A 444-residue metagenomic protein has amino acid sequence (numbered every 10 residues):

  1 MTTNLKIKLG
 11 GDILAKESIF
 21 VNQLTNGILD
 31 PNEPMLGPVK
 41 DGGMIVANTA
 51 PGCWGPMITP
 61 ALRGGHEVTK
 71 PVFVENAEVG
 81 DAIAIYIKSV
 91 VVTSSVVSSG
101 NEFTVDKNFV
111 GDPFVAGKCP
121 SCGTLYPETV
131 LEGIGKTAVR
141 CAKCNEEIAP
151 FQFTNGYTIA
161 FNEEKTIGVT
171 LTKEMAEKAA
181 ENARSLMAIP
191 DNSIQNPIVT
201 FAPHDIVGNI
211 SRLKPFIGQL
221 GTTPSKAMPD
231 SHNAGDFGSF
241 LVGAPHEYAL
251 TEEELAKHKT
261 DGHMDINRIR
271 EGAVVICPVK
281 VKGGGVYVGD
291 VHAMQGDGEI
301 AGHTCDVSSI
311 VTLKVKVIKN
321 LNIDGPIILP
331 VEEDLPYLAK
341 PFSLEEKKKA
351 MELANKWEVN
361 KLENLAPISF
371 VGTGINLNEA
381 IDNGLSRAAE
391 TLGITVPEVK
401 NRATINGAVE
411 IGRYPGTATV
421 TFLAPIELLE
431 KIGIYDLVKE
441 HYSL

Functional and structural regions predicted by a protein language model:
T2-N267, P278, K282, A339-F342 (+2 more regions): N-terminal, charged/glycine-rich beta-strand/loop interface patches
N48, I276, K314-I318: Residues in well-ordered beta-strands of folded domains
E252, K282-P367: Redox cofactor-anchoring modules in respiratory/redox and cofactor-processing assemblies
R270: Conserved two-metal-ion catalytic palm core of "right-hand" nucleic acid polymerases, unifying RNA-dependent RNA
